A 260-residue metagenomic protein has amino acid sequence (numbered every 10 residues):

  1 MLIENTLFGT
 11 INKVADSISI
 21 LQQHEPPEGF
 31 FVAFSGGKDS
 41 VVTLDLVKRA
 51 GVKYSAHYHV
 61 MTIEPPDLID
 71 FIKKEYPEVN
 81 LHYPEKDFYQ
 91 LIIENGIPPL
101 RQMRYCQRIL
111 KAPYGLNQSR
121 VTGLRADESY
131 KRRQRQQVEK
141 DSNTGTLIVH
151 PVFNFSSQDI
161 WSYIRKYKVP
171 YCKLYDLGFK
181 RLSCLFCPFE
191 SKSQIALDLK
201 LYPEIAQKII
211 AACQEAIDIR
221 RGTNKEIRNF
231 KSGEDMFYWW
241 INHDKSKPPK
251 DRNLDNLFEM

Functional and structural regions predicted by a protein language model:
M1-Y167: ATP-dependent adenylation/nucleotidyltransferase module used to activate substrates
C172-M260: ATP/NTP-dependent adenylation/nucleotidyl-transfer catalytic domains that generate, transfer, or process NMP-activated
